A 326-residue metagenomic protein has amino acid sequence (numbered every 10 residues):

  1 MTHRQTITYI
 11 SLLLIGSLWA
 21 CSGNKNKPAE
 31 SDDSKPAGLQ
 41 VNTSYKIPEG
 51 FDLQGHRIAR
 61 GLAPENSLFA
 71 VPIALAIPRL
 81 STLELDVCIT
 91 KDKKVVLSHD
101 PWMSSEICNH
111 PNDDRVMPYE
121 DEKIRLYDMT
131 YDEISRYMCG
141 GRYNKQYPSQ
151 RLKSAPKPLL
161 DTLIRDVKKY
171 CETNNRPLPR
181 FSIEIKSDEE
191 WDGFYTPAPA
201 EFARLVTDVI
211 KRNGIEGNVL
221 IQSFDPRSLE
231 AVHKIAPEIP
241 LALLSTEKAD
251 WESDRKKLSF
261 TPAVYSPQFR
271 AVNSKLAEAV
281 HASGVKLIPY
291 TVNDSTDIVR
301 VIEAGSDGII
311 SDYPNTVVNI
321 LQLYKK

Functional and structural regions predicted by a protein language model:
M1-Y9: Bacterial N-terminal signal peptides that target proteins for export
Y9-S17: Bacterial N-terminal signal peptides
C21-K326: Phosphate-group recognition and catalysis centered on beta-loop-alpha active-site segments
